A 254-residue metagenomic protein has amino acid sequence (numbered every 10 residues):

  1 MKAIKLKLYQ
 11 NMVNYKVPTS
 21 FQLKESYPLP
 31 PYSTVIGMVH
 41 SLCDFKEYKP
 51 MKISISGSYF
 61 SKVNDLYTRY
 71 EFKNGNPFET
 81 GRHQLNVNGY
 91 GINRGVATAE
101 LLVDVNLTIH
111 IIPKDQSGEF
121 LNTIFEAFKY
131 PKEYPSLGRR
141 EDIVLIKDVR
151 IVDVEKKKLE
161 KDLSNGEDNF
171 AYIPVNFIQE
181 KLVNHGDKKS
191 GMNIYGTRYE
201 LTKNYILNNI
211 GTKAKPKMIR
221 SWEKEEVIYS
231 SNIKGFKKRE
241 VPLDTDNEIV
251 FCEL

Functional and structural regions predicted by a protein language model:
M1, P30-T34, T123: N-terminal amphipathic/basic helix or basic patch
M1-S20: N-terminal, Lys/Arg- and Ser/Thr-rich interaction peptides
A3, P50-K52, D104-N106: Extracellular structured ligand-interaction cores
L8-Q10, G57, I111-P113: Short, structured patches in soluble enzyme cores that scaffold and shape functional sites
M12-N14, S61, D115: Short loop/turn segments at secondary-structure transitions that flank enzyme active sites
N14, S26-P28, E100-L102: Residue-level preference for alpha-helix termini and adjacent loops
T19-V87: Glycine/small-residue-rich interface belts in oligomeric ring/scaffold proteins and their assembly partners
V63-L254: Internal, well-folded beta-alpha domain core
